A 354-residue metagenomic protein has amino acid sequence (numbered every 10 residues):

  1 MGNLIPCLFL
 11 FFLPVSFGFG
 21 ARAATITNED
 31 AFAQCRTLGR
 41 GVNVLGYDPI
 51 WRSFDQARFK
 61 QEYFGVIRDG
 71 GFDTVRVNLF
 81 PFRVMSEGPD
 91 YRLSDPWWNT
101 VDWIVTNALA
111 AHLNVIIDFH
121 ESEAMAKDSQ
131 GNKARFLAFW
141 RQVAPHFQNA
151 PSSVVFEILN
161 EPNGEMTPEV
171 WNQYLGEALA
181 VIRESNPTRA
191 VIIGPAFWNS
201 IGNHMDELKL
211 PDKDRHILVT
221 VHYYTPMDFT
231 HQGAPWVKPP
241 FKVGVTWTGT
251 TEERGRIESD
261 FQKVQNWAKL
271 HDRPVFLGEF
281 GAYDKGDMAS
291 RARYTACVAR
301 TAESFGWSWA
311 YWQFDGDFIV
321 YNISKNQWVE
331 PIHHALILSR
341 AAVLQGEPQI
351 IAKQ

Functional and structural regions predicted by a protein language model:
P6-S16: Bacterial N-terminal signal peptides
A21-R76, Y91-R92, W267: N-terminal carbohydrate-binding accessory modules
N28, L137-E252, E258-A282, S304-W307: Active-site region of glycoside hydrolase catalytic domains
V44-Q61, P81-L93, D228-R256: Acidic/histidine-rich helix-loop elements that form or flank divalent-metal/phosphate-binding sites at the catalytic
I50-D55, P81-W98, H120-R135, S290 (+1 more regions): Surface-exposed, active-site-proximal loop segments in enzymatic domains
S53-D69, F136-A138, I257-K263, Y294-T295: Short, acidic/polar
Y63-D73, R92-F119, M125-V155, W171-S185 (+1 more regions): An active-site-proximal structural segment forming one wall of the substrate-binding cleft that immediately precedes
D287-Q354: Aromatic-rich peripheral "rim/lid" segments of glycoside hydrolase catalytic domains that contact and position glycan
